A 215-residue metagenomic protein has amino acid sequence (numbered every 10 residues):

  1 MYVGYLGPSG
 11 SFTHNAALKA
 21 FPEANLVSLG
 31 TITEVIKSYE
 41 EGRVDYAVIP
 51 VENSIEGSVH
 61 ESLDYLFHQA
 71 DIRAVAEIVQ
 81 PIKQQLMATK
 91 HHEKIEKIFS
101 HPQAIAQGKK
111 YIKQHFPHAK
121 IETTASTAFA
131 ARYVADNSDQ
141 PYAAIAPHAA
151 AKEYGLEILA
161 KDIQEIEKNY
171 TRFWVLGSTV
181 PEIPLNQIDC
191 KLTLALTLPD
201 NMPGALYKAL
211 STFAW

Functional and structural regions predicted by a protein language model:
M1-W215: Domain-level signature for soluble enzymes in the chorismate/prephenate branch of the shikimate pathway
